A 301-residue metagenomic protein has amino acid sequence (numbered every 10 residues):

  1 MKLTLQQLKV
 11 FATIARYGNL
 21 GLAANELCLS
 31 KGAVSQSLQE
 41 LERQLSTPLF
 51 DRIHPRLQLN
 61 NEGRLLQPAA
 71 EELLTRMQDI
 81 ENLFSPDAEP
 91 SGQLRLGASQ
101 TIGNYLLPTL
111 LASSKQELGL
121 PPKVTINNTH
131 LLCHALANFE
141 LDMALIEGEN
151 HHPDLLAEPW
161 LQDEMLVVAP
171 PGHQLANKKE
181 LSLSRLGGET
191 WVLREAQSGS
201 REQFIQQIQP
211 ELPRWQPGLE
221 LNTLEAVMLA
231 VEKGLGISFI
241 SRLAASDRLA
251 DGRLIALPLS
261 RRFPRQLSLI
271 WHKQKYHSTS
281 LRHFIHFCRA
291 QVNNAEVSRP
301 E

Functional and structural regions predicted by a protein language model:
L8, Q44-L45, L66-A88: Alpha-helical linker/hinge and terminal dimerization helices associated with HTH transcriptional regulators
A12-S30: Short helix-boundary/capping micro-motifs
E42-L59: A short LG(V/I)-centered, amphipathic sequence patch enriched for acidic residue(s) preceding the LG motif
S91-P153: Central regulatory/effector-binding core of bacterial HTH transcription factors
L106, I255-V297: A late-sequence structural motif
N128-C133, A137-L141, I146-E147, I205-Q206 (+1 more regions): Hydrophobic hinge/microswitch elements
D154-W191: Flexible hinge/capping segments at coil-to-helix
E189-E211, S278-L281, I285, A295-R299: Secondary-structure junction motif
